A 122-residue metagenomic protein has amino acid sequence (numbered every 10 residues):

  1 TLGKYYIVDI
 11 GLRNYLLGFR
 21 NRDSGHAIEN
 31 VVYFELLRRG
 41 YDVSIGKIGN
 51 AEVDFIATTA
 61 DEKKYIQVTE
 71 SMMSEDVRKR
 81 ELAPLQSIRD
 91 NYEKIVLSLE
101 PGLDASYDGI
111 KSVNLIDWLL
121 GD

Functional and structural regions predicted by a protein language model:
T1-D122: A cross-kingdom feature that marks ATP-driven nucleic-acid transaction machinery
